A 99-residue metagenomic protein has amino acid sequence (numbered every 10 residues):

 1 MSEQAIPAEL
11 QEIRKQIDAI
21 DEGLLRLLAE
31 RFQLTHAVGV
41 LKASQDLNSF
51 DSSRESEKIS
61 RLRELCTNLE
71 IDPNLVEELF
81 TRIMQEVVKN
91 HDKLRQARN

Functional and structural regions predicted by a protein language model:
M1-N99: Domain-level signature for soluble enzymes in the chorismate/prephenate branch of the shikimate pathway
